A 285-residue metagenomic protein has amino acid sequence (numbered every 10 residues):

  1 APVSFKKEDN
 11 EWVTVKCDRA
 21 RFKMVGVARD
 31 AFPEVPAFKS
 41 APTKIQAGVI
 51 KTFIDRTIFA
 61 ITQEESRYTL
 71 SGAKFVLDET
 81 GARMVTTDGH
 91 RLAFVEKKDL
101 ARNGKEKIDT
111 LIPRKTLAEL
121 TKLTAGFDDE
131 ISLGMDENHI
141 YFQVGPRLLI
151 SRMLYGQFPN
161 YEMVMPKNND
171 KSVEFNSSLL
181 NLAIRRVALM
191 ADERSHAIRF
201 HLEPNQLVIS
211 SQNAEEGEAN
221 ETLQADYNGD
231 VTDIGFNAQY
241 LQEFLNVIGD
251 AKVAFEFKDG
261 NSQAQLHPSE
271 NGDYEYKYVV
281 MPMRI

Functional and structural regions predicted by a protein language model:
A1-I285: Structural preference for solvent-exposed beta-strand-turn elements and adjacent flexible terminal/loop segments within
